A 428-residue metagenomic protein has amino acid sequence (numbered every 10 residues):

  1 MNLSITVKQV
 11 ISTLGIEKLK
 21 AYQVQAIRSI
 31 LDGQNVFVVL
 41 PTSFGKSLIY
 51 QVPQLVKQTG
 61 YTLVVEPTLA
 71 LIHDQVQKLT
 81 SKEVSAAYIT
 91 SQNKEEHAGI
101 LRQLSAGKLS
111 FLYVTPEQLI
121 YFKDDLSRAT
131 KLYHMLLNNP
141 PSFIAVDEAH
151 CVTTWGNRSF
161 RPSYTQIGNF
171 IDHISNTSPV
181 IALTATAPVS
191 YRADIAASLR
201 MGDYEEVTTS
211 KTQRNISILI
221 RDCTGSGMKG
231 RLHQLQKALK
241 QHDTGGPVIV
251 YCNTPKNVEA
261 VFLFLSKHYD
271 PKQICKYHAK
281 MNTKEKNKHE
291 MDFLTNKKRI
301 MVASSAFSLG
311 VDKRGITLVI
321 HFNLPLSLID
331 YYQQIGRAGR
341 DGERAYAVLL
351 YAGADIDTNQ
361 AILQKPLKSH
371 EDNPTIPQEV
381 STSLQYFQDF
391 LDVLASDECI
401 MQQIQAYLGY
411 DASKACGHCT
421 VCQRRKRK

Functional and structural regions predicted by a protein language model:
M1-N2: A short, basic N-terminal segment
I5-V10, K18-A21, I30-F37, P41-S47 (+3 more regions): Helicase motor core with emphasis on the C-terminal RecA-like subdomain
Q23-A26, F390: Short alpha-helical "packing" element that flanks the helix-turn-helix/winged-helix DNA-binding module
A70: Conserved Rossmann-like nucleotide-cofactor binding loop
K368-K428: C-terminal accessory/connector segments of nucleic-acid motor ATPases
